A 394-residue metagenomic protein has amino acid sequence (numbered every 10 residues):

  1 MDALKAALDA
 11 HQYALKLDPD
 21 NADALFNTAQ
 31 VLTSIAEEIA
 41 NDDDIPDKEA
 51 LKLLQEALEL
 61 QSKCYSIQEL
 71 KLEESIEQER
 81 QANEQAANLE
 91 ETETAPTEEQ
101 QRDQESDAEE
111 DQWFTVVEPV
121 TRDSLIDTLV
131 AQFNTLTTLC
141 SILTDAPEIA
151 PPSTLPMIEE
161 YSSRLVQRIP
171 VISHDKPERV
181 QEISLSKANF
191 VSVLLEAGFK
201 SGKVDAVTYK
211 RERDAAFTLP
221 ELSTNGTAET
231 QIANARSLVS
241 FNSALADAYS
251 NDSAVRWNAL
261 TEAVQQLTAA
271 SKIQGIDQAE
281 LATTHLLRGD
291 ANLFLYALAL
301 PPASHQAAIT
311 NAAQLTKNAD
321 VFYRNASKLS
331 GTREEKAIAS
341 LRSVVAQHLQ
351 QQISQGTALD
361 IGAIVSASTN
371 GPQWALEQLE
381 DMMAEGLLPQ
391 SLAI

Functional and structural regions predicted by a protein language model:
M1, P19-I39, E69, E74-Q85 (+5 more regions): Amphipathic alpha-helical repeat scaffolds of TPR domains
M1-A10, S34-V120, L139-M157, K200-V207 (+2 more regions): Short coil/linker segments at helix-helix boundaries
D2-A6, D20-A24, K48-E59, V120-A131 (+11 more regions): Residues within HEAT/ARM-like alpha-solenoid scaffolds
A10-A24, S62-Q78, T94-D127, R164-I183 (+3 more regions): Flexible helix-coil transition and linker loops at the boundaries of alpha-helical arrays
K48, S75-T135, I149-S153, S340-R342 (+1 more regions): Non-globular sequence segments
F199-R211, A215-T224, A233, S237-W257 (+2 more regions): Long C-terminal extensions of eukaryotic subunits of large macromolecular complexes
